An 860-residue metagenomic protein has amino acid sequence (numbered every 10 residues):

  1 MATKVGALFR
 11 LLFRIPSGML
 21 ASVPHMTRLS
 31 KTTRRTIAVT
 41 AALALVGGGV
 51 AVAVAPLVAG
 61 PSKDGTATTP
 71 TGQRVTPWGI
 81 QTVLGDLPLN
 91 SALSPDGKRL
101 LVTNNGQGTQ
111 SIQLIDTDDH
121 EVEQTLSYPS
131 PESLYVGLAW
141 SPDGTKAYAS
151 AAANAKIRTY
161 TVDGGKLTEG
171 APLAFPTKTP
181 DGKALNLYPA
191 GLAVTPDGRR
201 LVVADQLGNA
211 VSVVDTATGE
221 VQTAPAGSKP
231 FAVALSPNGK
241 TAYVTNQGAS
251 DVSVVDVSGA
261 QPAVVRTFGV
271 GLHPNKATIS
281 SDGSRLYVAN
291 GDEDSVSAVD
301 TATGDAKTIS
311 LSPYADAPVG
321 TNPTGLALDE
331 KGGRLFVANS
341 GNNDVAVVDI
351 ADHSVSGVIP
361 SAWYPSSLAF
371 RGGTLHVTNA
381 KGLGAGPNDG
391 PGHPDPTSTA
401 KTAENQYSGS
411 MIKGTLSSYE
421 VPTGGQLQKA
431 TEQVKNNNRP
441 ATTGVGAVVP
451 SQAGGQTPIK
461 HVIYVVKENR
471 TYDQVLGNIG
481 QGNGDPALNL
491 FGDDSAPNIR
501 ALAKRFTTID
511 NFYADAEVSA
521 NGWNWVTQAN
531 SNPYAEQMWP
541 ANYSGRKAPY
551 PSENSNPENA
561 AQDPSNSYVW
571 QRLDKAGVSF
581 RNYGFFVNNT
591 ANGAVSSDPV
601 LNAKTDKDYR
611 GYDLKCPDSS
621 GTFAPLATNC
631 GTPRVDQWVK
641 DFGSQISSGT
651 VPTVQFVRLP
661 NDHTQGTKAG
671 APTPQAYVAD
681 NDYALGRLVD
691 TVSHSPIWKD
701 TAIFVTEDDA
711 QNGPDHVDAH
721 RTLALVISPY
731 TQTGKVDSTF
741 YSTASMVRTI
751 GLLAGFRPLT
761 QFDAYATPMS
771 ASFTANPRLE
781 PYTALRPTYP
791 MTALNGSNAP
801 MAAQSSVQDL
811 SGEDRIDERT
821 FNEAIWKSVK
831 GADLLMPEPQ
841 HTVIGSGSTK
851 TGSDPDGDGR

Functional and structural regions predicted by a protein language model:
M1, M26, Y160: N-terminal DNA-binding recognition helix of tyrosine site-specific recombinases/integrases
M1-T3, I15: Intrinsically disordered, low-complexity segments enriched in serine/proline and basic residues
V5, V23-A42: N-terminal export and membrane-targeting signals
R14-I15, M19-S22: Short, positively charged and aromatic/hydrophobic N-terminal segments
T40, A44-V448: Predominantly soluble domains enriched in secretory-pathway, periplasmic, or organellar proteins
I412, Q426-R860: N-terminal pro-sequences and low-complexity stem/linker regions of secreted or lumenal proteins
